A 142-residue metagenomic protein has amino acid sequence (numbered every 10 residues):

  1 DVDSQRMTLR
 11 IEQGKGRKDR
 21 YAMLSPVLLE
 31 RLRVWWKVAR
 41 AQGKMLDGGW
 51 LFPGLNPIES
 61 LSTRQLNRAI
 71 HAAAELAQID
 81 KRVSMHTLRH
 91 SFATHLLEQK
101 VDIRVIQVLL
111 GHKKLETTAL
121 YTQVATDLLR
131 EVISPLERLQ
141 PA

Functional and structural regions predicted by a protein language model:
D1-S4, S62, D80-R82, V101-T122 (+2 more regions): Short, polar N-cap/turn motifs at the start of nucleic acid-interacting alpha helices
Q5, K18, L46, I79: Exposed loop/turn and edge beta-strand positions of beta-sandwich/beta-sheet ligand-binding modules
R6, Q13, W36, T122 (+1 more regions): Short, flexible helix/strand-to-coil boundary loops that buttress conserved ligand/catalytic motifs in alpha/beta
L9, L24, L32, I70 (+3 more regions): Hydrophobic packing within well-folded, soluble alpha/beta domains
G14-V34, D47-I70: C-terminal catalytic core of Y-nucleophile DNA break-rejoin enzymes
A22, I58-E59, N67-V108: Short, basic (Lys/Arg/His-rich) helix/loop patches that form interaction surfaces in the mid-to-C-terminal regions
A39-M45: Proline-centered turn/helix-capping motifs that create local helix->coil transitions or kinks
E137-A142: C-terminal secondary-structure termini that scaffold catalytic or DNA-interacting sites
